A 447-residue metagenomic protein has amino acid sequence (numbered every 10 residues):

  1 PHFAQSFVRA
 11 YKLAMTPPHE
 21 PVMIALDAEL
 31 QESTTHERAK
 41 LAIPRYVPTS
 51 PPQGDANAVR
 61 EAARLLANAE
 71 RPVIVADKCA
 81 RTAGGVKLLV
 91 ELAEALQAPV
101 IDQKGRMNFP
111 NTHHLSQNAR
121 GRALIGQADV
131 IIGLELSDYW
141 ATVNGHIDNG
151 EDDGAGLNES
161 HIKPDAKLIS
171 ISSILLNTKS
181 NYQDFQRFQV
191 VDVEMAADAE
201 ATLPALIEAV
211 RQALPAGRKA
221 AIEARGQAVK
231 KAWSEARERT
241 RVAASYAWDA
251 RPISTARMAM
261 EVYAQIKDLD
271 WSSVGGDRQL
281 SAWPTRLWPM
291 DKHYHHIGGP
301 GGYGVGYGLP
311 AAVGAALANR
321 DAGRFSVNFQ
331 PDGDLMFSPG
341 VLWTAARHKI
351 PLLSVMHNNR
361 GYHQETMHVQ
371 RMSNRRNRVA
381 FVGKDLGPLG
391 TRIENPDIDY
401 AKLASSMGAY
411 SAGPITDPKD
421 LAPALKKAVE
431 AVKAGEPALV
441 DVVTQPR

Functional and structural regions predicted by a protein language model:
P1-E32, M107, I125, G133 (+2 more regions): Conserved thiamine diphosphate
P1-Q5, D102-K230, L425-A428: Glycine-rich, acidic loop regions that bind phosphate or pyrophosphate groups
R9, L13-N68, V242: Conformationally flexible catalytic loops at phosphate/diphosphate-handling active centers
K12-P18, A58-V73, L92-A95, I125 (+3 more regions): Glycine-rich phosphate/diphosphate-binding loops that line cofactor/substrate pockets in enzymes
L30-Q53, D138-I147, E151-A155, K402 (+1 more regions): Glycine/aspartate-rich loop-and-adjacent alpha/beta segment that forms the canonical ThDP
T34-V47, S234-Y246, K292-H295, A380-D385 (+1 more regions): Gly-rich Lys/Arg/Thr-decorated short loops/hinges at beta-loop-alpha junctions or inter-strand turns that position
R122-Q127, L203, A282-P446: Thiamine diphosphate
V229-A318: Active-site diphosphate/adenylate-binding microenvironment
